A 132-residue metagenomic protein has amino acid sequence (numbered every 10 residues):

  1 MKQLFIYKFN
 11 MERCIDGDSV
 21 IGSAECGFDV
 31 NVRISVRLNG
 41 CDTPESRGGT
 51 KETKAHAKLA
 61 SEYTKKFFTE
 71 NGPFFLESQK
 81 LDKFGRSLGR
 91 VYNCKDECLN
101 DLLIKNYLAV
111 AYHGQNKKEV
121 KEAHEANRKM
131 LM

Functional and structural regions predicted by a protein language model:
M1-M132: Small beta-barrel nucleic-acid-binding modules, primarily SNase/OB-fold domains and secondarily Tudor-like barrels
